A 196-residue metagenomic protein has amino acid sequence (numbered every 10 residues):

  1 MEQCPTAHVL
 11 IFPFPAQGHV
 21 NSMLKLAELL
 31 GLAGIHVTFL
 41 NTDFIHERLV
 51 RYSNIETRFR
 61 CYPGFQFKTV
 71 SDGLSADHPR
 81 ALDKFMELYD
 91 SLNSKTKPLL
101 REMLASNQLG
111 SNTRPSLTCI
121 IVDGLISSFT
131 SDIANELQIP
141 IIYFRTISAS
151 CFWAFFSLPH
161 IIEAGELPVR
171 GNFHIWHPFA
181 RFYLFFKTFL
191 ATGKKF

Functional and structural regions predicted by a protein language model:
M1-F196: Nucleotide-sugar-dependent glycosyltransferase catalytic domains
